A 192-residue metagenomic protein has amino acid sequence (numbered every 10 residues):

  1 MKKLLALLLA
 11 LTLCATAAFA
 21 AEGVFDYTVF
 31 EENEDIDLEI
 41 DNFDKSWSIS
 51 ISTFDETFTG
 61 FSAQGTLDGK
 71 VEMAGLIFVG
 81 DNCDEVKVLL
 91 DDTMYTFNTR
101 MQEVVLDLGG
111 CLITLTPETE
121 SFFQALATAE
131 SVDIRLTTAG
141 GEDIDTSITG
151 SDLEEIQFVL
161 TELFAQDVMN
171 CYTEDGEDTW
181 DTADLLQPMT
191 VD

Functional and structural regions predicted by a protein language model:
M1-L4: Positively charged n-region of N-terminal signal peptides that target proteins for export
A21-D192: A generic "folded-domain core" signal
